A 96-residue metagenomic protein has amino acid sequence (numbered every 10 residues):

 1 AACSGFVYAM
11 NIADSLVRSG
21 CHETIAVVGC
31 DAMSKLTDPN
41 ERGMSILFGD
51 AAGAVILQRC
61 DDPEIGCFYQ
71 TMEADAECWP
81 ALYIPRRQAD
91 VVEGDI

Functional and structural regions predicted by a protein language model:
A1-E23, V55-C60: Active-site-proximal alpha-helical scaffold in enzymes
A1-S4, G29-S34, E73: Acidic, glycine-rich active-site loops and adjacent beta-strand->loop/helix elements that engage anionic groups
R18-A52: Flexible, glycine-rich active-site loops centered on histidine and acidic residues that chelate a metal or position
P39-I96: Condensing-enzyme catalytic core mediating Claisen C-C bond formation in acyl metabolism
